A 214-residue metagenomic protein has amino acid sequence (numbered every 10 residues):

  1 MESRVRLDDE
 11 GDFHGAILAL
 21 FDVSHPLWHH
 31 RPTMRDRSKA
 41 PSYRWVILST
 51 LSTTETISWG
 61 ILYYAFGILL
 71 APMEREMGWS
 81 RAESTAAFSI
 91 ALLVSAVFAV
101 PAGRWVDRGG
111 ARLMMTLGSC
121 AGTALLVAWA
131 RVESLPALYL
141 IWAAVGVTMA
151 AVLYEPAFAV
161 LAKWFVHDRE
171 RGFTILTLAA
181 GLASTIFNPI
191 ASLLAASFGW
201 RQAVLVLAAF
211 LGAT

Functional and structural regions predicted by a protein language model:
V46-R81, A99, N188: Extracytoplasmic
T56, L125, P136-V152, T177: Hydrophobic core of transmembrane alpha-helices in multi-pass small-molecule transporters, especially MFS/SLC-type
M73, A151-F165: Intracellular juxtamembrane helix-capping segments at the cytosolic ends of symmetry-related transmembrane helices
A91, S95, S119-L126, V145 (+1 more regions): MFS 12-TM fold signature
L92-V100, S184-T185: Residue-level signature of mid-helix packing/kink "hotspots" within the transmembrane helices of 12-pass Major
V97-L135: Conserved MFS/SLC helix-loop-helix module at the cytosolic interface between two early adjacent transmembrane helices
A179-T214: Helix-loop-helix hairpin linking two adjacent transmembrane segments in secondary transporters
